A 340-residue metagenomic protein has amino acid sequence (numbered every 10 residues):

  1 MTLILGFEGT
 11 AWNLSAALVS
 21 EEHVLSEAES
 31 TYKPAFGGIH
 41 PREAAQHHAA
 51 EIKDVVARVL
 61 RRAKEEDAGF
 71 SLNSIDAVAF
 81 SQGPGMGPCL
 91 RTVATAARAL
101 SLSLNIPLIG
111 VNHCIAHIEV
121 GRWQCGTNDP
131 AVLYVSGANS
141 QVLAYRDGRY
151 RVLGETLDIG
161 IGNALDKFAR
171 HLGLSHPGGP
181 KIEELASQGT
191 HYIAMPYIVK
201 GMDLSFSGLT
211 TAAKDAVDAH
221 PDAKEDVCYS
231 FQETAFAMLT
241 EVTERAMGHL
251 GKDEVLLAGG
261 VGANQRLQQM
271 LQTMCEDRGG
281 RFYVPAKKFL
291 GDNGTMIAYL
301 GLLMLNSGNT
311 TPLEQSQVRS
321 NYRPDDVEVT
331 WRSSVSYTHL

Functional and structural regions predicted by a protein language model:
T2, F7-T10, E27, T127-N128 (+5 more regions): A short helix-loop
T2-P84, H113: N-terminal beta-alpha supersecondary unit
S81-G83, L100, S136, L256-N264: Glycine-rich beta-strand-to-loop/alpha-helix junction loops that act as flexible
I106, G110-A131, L300: Conserved phosphate-binding catalytic cores of ATP/NTP-utilizing and phosphoryl-transfer enzymes
G110-V111, Q272-I297: Conserved phosphate-binding/catalytic loops in two-lobed NTP-binding clefts
E184-V255, N264-D277, L305-G308, D326-S334: A contiguous, well-structured pocket-lining segment that forms one wall/lid of small-molecule binding clefts in soluble
P285-P324, E328: Glycine-rich phosphate-binding/hydrolytic loop that grips phosphoryl groups
Y337-L340: Conserved small/polar residues in nucleotide/adenosyl-binding loops
